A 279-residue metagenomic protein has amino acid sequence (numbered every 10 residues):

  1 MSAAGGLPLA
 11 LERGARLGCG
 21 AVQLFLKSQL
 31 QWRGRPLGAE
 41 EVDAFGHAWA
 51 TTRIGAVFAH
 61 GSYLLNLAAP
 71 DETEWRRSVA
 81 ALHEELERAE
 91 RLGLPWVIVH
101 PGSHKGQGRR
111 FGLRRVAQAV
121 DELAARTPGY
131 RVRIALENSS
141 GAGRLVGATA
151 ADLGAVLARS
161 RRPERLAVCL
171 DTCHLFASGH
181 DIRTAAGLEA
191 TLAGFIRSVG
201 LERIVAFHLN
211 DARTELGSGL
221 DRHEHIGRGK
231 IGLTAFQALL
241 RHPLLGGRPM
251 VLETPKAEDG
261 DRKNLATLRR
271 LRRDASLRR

Functional and structural regions predicted by a protein language model:
M1-G61, L65-E87, D274-R279: N-terminal pre-domain/capping segments
S2-A4, K27-Q29, G61-L64, G102-H104 (+4 more regions): Active-site beta-loop-alpha junctions enriched in small/polar residues
E12-C19, L37-F58, H83-G93, D121-R131 (+3 more regions): Acidic (Asp/Glu)-rich catalytic clusters
G14, H60, S78, A89 (+5 more regions): Conserved, mostly hydrophobic/aromatic
G20-F25, V57-A59, L166-T172, L201-R213: Non-cysteine beta-strand/loop elements that form the S-adenosyl-L-methionine
L67-A167: Active-site acidic/histidine proton-transfer and metal-coordination neighborhood in alpha/beta enzyme cores
E72, R110, V146-G154, F176-G247 (+1 more regions): Gly/Pro-rich active-site loop or hairpin
D259-R278: C-terminal helical cap(s) of enzyme catalytic domains, especially alpha/beta-barrels
